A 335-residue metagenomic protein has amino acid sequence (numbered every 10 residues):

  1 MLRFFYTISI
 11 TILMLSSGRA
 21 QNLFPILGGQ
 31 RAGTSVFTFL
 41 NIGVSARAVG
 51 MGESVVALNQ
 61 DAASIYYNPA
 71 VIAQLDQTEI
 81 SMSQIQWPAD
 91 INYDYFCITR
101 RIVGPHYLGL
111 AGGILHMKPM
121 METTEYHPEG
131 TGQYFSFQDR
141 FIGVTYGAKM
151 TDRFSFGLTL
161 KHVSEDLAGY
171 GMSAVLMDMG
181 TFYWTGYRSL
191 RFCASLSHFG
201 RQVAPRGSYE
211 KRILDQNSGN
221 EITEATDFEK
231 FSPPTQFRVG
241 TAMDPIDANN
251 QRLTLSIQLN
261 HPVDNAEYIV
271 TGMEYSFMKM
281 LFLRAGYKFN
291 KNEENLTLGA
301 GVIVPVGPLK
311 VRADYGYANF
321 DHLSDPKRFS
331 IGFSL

Functional and structural regions predicted by a protein language model:
M1-T34: Cleavable N-terminal export/targeting peptides
Q21-L335: Subset of outer-membrane beta-barrel
